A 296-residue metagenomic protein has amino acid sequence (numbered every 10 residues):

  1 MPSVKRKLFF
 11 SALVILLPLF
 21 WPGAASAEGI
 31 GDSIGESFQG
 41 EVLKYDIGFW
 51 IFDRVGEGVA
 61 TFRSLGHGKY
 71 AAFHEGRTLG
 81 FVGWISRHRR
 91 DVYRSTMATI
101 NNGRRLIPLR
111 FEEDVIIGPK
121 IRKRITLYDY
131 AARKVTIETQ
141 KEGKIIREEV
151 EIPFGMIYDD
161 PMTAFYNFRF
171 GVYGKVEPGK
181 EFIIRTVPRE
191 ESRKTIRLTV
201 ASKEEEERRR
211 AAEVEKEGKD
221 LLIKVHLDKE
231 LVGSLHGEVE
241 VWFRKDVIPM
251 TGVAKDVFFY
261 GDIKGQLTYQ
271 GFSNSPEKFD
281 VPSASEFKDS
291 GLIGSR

Functional and structural regions predicted by a protein language model:
P2-A12: Bacterial N-terminal signal peptides that target proteins for export
S11-F20: Bacterial N-terminal signal peptides
L19-G29: Bacterial Sec-dependent signal peptides at the C-terminal "C-region" and cleavage site
E28-Y130, K175-R296: Acidic, serine/threonine-rich low-complexity disordered tracts
A132-Q140: Short polybasic amphipathic segments
T139-F154: Acidic/charged, solvent-exposed loop-and-adjacent secondary-structure segments enriched in E/D, K/R, S/T, and G/P
Q140-K141, M162-G171, D280-K288: Short, surface-exposed secondary-structure junctions/capping segments
P153-F165: Extracytoplasmic beta-rich ectodomain segments of secreted or membrane-anchored proteins
